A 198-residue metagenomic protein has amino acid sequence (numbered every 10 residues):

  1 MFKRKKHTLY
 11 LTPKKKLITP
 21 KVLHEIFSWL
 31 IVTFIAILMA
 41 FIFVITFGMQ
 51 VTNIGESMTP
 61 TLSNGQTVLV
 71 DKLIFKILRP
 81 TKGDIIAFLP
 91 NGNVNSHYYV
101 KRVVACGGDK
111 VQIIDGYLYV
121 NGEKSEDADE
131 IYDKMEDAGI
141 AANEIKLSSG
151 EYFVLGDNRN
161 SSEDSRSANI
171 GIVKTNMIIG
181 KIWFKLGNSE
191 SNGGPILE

Functional and structural regions predicted by a protein language model:
M1-S96, V173-E198: Protein maturation boundaries and topogenic segments
S57-T61, I74-R79, R102, G108-K110 (+3 more regions): Short, surface-exposed secondary-structure edge patches
Q66, T81-I85, D109, E151 (+1 more regions): Structural motif
Y98-E123: Mid-length scaffold segments of soluble, non-membrane domains
V120-I140: PP2C/PPM family metal-dependent serine/threonine protein phosphatase catalytic domain, recognizing the conserved
M135-E151: Acidic loop->beta-strand submotif enriched in PP2C/PPM serine/threonine phosphatases
N160-I170: Active-site loop architecture of trypsin-fold serine endopeptidases
